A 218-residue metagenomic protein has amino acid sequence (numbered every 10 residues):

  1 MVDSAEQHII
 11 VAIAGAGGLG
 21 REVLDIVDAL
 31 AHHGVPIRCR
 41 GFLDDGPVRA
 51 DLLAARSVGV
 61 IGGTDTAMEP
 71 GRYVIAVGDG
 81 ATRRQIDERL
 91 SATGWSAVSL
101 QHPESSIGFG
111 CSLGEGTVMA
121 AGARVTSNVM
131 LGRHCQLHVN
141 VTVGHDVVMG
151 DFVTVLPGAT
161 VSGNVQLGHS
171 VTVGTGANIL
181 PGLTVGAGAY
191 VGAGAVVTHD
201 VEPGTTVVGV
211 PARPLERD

Functional and structural regions predicted by a protein language model:
M1-I10, D218: Short, low-complexity, intrinsically disordered N-terminal peptides in bacterial proteins
H8-V27: Glycine-rich adenosine-cofactor-binding loop
I13-A14, L43, A76: Short hydrophobic segments within beta-strands
L19, V48, R213: Conserved Rossmann-like nucleotide-cofactor binding loop
V27-A31, L90: Active-site catalytic pocket residues across diverse enzymes, especially alpha/beta-hydrolases
L30-D51: NAD(P)-binding Rossmann-fold cofactor-contacting core
P47-I107: Phosphate-bearing ligand-interacting subdomains that bind or position ATP/ADP/UDP/GDP/NAD(P) or nucleotide-linked
S99-L215: Structural signal for interior beta-strand "rungs" in well-ordered beta-sheet cores of soluble enzyme domains
